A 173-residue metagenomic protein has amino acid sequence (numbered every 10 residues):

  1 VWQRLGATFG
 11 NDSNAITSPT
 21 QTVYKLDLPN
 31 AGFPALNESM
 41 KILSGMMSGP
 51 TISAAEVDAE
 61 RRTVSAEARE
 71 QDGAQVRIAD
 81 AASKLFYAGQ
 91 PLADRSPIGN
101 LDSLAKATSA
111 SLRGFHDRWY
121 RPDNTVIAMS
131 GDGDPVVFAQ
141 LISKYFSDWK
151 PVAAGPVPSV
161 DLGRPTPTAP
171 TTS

Functional and structural regions predicted by a protein language model:
V1-F33, E70-N124, D148-S173: Non-catalytic beta-strand/loop surface segments
P19-T22, A55-A66: Short, glycine/charge-rich beta-strand/loop segments that flank catalytic centers and engage negatively charged groups
Y24, L43, V64, L112 (+1 more regions): Divalent metal-coordination and catalytic microenvironments
L26-E60: M16/insulysin-pitrilysin zinc metalloprotease superfamily fold
P29-A31, R62, R69, S130-D134 (+2 more regions): Solvent-exposed coil/turn segments that connect beta secondary-structure elements in extracytoplasmic/periplasmic
N37-M40, V136-Q140: Charge-rich, low-aromatic oligomerization/scaffolding segments with amphipathic character
I52-S53, D134-V136, F146-A153: Bacterial peptidoglycan biogenesis and beta-lactam-recognition machinery
